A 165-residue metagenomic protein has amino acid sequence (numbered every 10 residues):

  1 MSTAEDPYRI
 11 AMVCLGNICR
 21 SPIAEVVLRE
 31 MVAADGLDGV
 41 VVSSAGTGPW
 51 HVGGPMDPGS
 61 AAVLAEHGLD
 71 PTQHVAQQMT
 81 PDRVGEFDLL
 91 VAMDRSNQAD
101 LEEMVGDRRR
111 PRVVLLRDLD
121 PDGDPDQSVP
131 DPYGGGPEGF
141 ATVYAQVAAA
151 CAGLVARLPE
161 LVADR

Functional and structural regions predicted by a protein language model:
S2, L89, R95-R165: Phosphate-binding/catalytic loops
S2-E86, A156-R165: Conserved active-site segments centered on acidic
S21, D94-R95: Helix N-cap/beta->alpha junction signal
